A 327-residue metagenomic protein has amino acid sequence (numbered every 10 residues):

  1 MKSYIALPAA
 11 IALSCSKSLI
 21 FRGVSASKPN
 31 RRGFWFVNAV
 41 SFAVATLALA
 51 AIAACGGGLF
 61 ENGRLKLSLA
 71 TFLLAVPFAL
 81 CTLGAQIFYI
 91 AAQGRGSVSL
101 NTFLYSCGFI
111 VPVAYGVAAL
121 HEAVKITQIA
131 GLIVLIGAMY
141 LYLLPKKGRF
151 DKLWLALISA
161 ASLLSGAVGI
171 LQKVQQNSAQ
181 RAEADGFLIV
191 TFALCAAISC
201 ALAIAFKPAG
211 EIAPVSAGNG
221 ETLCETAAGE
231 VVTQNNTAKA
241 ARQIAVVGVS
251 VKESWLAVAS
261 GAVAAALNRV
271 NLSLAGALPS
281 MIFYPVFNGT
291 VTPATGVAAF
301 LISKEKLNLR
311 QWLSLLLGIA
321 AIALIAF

Functional and structural regions predicted by a protein language model:
M1-F327: Polytopic alpha-helical membrane proteins, predominantly small-molecule transporters/carriers
